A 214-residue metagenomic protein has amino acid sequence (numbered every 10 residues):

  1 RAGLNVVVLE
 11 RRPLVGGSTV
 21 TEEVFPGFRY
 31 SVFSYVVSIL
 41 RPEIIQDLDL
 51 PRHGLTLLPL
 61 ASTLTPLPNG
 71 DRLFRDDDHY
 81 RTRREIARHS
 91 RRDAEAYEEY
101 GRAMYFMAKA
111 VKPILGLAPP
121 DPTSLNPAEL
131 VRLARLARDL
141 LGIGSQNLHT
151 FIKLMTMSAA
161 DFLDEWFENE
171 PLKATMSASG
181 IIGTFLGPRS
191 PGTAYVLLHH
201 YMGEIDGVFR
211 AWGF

Functional and structural regions predicted by a protein language model:
R1-T123: N-terminal glycine-rich phosphate/pyrophosphate-binding loop and immediately adjacent elements
Y105-F214: Active-site/ligand-binding neighborhood in enzyme catalytic cores
